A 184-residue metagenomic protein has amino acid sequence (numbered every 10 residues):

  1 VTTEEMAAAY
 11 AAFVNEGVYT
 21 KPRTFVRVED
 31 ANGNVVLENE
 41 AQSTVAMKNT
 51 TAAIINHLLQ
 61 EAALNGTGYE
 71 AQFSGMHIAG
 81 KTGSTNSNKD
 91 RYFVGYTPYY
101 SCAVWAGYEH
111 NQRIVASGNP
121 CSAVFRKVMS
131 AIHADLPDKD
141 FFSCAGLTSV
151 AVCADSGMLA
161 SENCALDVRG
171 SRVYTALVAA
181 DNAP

Functional and structural regions predicted by a protein language model:
V1-E4, Y19, V45-T50, V115-A123: Soluble non-cytosolic domains of exported or imported proteins
V1-L37, Q60-E70, T97-N111, S130-K139: Bacterial peptidoglycan biogenesis and beta-lactam-recognition machinery
E29, E40, I78-P184: Soluble, non-transmembrane domains of envelope/secretory-pathway proteins that act on or interact with carbohydrate
Q42-A46, H57: His/Glu-based metal-binding/catalytic segments typifying zinc-dependent metallopeptidases
N49, Q72-S74, P98: A short, polar/charged loop/turn motif at coil->beta-strand junctions and beta-hairpin connectors
N56-G83: Active-site Gly/Thr loop motif
